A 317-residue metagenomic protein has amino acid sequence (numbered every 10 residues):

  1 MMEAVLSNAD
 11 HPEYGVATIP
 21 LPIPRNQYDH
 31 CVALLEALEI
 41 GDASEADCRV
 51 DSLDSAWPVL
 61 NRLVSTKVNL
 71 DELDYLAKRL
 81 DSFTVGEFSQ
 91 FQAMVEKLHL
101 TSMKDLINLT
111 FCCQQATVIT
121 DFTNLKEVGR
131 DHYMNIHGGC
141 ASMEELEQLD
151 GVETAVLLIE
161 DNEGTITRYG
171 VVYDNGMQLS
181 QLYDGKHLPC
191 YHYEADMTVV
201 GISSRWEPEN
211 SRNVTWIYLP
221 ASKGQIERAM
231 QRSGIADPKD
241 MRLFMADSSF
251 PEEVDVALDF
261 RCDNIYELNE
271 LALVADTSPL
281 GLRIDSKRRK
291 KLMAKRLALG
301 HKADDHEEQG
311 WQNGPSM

Functional and structural regions predicted by a protein language model:
M1-S44, D196-I235: N-terminal ordered "arm"
H11-V16, A56-V59, L179-Q181, E207-N213 (+2 more regions): Short, surface-exposed beta-strand/loop "edge" segments at domain boundaries and coil↔beta transitions
Y28-S102, G224-R289: Structured domain cores in non-transmembrane regions
E39, L80, E87, L98 (+8 more regions): Short, flexible helical or helix-coil boundary motifs
V68, N162-I166, A303: Mixed-charge, low-complexity intrinsically disordered regions
M94-V128: Phosphate/anion-contacting hairpin/loop surfaces
F122-V199, W206-V214: Extended, well-ordered protein cores
D150, K290-H301, H306-M317: Non-Sec secretion/translocation targeting segments of pathogen effectors
